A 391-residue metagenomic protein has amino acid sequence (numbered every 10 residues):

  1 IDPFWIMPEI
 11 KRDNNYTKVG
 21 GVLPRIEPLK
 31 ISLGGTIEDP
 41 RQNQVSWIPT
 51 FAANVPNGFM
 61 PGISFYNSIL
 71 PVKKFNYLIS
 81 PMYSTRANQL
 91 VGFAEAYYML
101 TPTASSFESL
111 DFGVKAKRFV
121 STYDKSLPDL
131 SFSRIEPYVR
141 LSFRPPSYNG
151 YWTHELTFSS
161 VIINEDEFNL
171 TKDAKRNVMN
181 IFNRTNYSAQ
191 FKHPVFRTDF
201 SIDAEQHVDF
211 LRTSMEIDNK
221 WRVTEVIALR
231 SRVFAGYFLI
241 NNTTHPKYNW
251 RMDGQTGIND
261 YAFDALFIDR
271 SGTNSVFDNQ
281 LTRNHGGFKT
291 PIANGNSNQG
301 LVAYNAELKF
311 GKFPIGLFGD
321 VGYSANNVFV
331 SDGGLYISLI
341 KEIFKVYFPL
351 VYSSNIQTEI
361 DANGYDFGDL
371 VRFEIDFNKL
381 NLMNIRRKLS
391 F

Functional and structural regions predicted by a protein language model:
D2-A104, D129, E136, R140-P145 (+4 more regions): Outer-membrane beta-barrel initiation region
N43-V55, P61-I63, N67-I69, K74-T85 (+11 more regions): Transmembrane beta-strand segments that form the barrel wall of outer-membrane beta-barrel proteins
F51, D111-D129, P137-R140, I181-K309 (+1 more regions): C-terminal outer-membrane beta-barrel translocator/porin domains of Gram-negative envelope proteins and their
N67-I69, Y98-L100, L141-P145, Y187-F191 (+6 more regions): Residue-level signature of outer-membrane beta-barrel architecture
D129-S133, L170-N177, K247-G254, N363-G368: Flexible, surface-exposed loop regions and adjacent strand-edge segments of Gram-negative outer-membrane beta-barrel
V302-G311, V321, F329-S338: Conserved C-terminal beta-signal and adjacent last beta-strands/turns of outer-membrane beta-barrel proteins
S331-V346, S354: C-terminal structured "cap/appendage" subdomains that terminate the fold
I337, K341-E342, Y365-F391: Outer-membrane beta-barrel "beta-signal"
